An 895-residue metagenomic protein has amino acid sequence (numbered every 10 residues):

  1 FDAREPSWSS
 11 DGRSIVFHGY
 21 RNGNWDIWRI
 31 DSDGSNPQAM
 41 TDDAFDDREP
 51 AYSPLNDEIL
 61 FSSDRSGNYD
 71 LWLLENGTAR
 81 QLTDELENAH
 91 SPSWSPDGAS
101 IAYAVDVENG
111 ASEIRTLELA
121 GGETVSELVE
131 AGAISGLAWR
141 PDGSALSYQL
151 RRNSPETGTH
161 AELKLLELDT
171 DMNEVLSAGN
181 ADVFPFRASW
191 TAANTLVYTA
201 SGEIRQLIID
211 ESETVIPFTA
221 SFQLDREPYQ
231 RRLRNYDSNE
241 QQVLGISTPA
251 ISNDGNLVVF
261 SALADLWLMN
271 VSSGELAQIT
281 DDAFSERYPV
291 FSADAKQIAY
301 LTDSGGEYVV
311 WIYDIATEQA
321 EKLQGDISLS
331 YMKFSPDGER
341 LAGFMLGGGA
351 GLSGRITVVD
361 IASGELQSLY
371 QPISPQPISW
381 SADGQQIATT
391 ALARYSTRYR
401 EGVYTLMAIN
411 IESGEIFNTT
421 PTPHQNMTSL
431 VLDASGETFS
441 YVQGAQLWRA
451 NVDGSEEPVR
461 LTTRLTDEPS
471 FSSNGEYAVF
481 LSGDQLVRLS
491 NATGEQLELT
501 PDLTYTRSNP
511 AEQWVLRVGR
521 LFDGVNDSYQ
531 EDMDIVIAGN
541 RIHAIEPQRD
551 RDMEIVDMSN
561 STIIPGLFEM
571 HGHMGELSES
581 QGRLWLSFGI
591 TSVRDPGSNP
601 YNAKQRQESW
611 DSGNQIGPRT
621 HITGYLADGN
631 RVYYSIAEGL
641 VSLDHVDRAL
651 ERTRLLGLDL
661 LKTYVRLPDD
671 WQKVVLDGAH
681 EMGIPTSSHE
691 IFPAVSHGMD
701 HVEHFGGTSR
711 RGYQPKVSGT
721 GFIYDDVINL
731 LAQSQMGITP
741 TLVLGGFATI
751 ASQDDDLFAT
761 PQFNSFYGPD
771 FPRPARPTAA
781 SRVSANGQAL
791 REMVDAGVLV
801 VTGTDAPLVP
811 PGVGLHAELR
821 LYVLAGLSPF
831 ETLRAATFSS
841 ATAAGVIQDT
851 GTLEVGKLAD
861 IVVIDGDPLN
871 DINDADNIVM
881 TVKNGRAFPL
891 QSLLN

Functional and structural regions predicted by a protein language model:
F1-E5, S9, H18-W28, S32 (+26 more regions): A flexible loop/linker signature enriched in serine peptidases of the S9 family
P6-S14, P50-D57, P92-S100, L137-A145 (+7 more regions): Blade-terminus and WD-like Trp-Asp/Gly-His loop motifs, strongest in beta-propeller folds
D31-S35, L74-T78, E118-G122, E167-D171 (+7 more regions): Short loop/turn segments that connect beta-strands within beta-propeller blades
F522-D534, P547, P810-V813, S828-L833 (+1 more regions): Acidic, glycine-enriched loop/beta-strand segments at the rims of small-molecule binding/catalytic pockets
D527-I564: Histidine-rich, glycine-flanked metal-binding segment
M558-L567, E579-S688, F692-H701, F705-G706 (+1 more regions): Divalent-metal coordination cores built from histidine and acidic residues
G566-M574: Metallo-beta-lactamase
A649-L667, T708-A825: Active-site neighborhoods of metal-dependent hydrolases
